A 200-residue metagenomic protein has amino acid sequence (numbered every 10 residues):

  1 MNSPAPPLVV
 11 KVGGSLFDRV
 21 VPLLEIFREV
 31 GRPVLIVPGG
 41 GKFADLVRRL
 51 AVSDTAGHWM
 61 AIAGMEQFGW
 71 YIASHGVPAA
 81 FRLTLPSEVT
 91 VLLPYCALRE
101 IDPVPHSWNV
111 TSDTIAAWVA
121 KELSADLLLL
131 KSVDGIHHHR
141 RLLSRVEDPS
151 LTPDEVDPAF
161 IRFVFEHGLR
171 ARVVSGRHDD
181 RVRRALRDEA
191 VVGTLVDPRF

Functional and structural regions predicted by a protein language model:
M1-F200: C-terminal catalytic "cap/lid" subdomain
